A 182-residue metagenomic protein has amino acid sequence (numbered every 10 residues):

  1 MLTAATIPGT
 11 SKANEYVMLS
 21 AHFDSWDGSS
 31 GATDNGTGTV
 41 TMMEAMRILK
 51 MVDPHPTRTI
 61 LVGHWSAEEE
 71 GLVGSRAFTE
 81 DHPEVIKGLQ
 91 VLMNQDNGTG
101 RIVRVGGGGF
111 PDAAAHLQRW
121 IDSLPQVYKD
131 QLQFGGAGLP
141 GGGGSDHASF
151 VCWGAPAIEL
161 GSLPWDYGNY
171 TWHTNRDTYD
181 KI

Functional and structural regions predicted by a protein language model:
M1-A32, E44-R47, M51-T57: Soluble metallo-hydrolase cores and metallopeptidase-like ectodomains found primarily in the secretory/periplasmic
K12, W65-T171: Metal-dependent peptidase/peptidase-like ectodomains
V17-S20, T57-S66, V91-M93: Beta-strand segments within the central parallel beta-sheet cores of soluble alpha/beta enzyme folds
G28-A32, V103-V105, W172-R176: Short acidic, glycine/proline-rich loop/turn micro-motifs
G28-G38, L139, D180: Alpha-helix N-cap/helix-initiation motif
G36-E44, L72-V73, A77: Short amphipathic alpha-helical face segments that pack within enzyme cores and frequently flank/anchor catalytic
M42, T59-L61, P156: A fold-wide structural signal in alpha/beta-hydrolase
R47, M51, R58-I60, Y167-I182: His/Asp/Glu-rich mid-to-C-terminal helical/loop segments that flank catalytic regions of hydrolases
